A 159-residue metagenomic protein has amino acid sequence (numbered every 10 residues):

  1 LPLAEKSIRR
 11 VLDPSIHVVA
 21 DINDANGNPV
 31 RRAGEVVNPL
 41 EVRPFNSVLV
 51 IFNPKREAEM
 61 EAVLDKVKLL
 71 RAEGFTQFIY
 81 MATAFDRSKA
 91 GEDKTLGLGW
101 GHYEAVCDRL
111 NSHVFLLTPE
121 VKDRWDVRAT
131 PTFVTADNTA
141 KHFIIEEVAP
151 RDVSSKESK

Functional and structural regions predicted by a protein language model:
L1-L49, P54-N111, T139-K159: Non-globular targeting/processing and membrane-anchoring segments
D108-D123: Short, internal strand/loop/helix patches that form the active-site neighborhood or redox-interaction surface
W125-V134: Structural micro-motif
